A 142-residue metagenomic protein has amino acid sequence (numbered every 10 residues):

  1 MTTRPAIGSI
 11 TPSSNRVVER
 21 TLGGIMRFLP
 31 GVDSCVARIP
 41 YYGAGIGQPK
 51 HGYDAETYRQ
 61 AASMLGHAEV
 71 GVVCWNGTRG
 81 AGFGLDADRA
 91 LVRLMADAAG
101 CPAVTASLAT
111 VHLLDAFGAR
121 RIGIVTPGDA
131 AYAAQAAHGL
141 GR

Functional and structural regions predicted by a protein language model:
M1-Q60, A131-R142: N-terminal glycine-rich anion-binding loop in soluble enzyme alpha/beta folds
T11, G84, V125: Glycine- and other small-residue-rich loops at beta-strand/loop junctions that grip anionic moieties
S13, R79, G128: Residue-level signal for short, function-critical loop segments
G24-I25, M64, L113-A116: A generic secondary-structure signal
G43-I46, A81-L85, L113: Short active-site-adjacent helix-start/loop capping segments
A62-L108: Glycine/small-residue-rich loop that forms an oxyanion/phosphate-binding "nest" at active or ligand-binding sites
L91, A96-R142: Conserved beta-alpha
